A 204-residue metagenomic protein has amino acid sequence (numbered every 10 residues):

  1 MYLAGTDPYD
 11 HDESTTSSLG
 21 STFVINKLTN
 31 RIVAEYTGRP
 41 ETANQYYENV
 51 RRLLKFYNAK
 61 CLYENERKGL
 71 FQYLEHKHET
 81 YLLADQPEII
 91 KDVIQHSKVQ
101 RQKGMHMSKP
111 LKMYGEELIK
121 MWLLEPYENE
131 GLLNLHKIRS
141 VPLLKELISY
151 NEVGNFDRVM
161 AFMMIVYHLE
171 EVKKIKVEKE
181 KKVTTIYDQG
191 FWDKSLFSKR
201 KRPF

Functional and structural regions predicted by a protein language model:
M1-D85, M121-F204: RNase H-like, metal-dependent nuclease domains and their acidic two-metal-ion catalytic environment used
L83-N129: Short alpha-helix plus adjacent loop in nuclease-associated cores
